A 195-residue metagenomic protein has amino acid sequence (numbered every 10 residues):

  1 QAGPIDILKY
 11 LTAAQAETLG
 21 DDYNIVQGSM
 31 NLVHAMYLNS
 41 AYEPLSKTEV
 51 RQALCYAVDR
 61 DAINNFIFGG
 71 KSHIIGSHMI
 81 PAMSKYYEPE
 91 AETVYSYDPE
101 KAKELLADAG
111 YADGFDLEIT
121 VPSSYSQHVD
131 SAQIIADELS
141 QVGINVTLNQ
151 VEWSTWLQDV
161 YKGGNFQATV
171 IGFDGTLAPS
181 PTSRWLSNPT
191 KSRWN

Functional and structural regions predicted by a protein language model:
Q1, Y10-A14, S123-S124, L148-Q158: Short helix-initiation/N-cap motifs at beta->coil->alpha
Q1-P4, T18-G20, E49, D130-V142 (+1 more regions): Short helices/loops that flank or line small-molecule/ion binding pockets
Q1-Y42: Extracellular/periplasmic solute-recognition and catalytic clefts
A2, L32-G76, K103-L105, D116-H128: Alpha-helical secondary-structure segments
I7, G114-S124, V146-N149, Q167: Short, well-ordered beta-strand elements
K9-Q15, R60, W153, V170-G175: Beta->alpha turn/N-cap motifs
E49, Q141-L157, K162, P181-N195: Extracytoplasmic/peripheral linker and loop segments enriched in polar/acidic and small residues with frequent Thr/Pro
I74-D108, Y125-D130: Structural transition elements
